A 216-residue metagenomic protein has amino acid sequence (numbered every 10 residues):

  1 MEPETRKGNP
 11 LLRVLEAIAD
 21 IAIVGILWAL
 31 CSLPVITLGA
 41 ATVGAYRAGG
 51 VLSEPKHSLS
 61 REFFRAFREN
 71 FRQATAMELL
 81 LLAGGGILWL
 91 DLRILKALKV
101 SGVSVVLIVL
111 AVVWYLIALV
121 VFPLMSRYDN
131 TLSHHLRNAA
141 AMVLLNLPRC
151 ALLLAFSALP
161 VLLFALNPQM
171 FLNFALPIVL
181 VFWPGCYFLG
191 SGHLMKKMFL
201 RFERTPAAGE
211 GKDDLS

Functional and structural regions predicted by a protein language model:
M1-L107, W114-S216: Helix-coil boundary and N-terminal low-complexity module in membrane systems
